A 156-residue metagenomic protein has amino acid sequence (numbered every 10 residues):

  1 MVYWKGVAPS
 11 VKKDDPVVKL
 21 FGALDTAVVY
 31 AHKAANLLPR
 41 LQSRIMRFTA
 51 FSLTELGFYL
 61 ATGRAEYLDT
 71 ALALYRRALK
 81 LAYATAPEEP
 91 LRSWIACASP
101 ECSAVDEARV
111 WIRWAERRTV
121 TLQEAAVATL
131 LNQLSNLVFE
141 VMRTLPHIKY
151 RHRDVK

Functional and structural regions predicted by a protein language model:
M1-K156: Phosphate/pyrophosphate-binding loop motifs in nucleotide- or prenyl diphosphate-using proteins
